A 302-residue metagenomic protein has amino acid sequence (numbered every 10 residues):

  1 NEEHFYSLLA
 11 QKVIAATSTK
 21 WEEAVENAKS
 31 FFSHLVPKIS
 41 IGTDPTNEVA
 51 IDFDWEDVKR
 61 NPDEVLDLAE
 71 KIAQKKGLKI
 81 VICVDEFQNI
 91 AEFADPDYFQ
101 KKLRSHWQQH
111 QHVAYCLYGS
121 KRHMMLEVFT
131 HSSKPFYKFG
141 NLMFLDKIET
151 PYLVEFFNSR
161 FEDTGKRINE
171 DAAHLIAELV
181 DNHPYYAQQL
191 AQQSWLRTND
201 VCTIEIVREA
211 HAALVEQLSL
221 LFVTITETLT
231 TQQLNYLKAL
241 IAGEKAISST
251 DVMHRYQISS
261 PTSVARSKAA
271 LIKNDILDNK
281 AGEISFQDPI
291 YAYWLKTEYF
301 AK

Functional and structural regions predicted by a protein language model:
N1-V81, P96, V113: P-loop NTPase nucleotide-binding core
Q74-C83, N89-D95, K102-S133, F139: Sensor-1/coupling segment of RecA-like P-loop NTPase cores
E127-E178, D200-V201: Helix-loop-helix "sensor" segment of P-loop NTPases
N182, Q188-S259: Winged-helix-like regulatory helical subdomains adjacent to P-loop NTPase cores
Y256-N274: Short amphipathic alpha-helical interaction segments
I272-G282: A short, conserved structural fragment
A281-A292: Accessory beta->alpha helical hairpin/"wing" motif in late/C-terminal subdomains of nucleic-acid enzymes
I290-K302: Short, amphipathic alpha-helical interaction segments positioned at domain boundaries
